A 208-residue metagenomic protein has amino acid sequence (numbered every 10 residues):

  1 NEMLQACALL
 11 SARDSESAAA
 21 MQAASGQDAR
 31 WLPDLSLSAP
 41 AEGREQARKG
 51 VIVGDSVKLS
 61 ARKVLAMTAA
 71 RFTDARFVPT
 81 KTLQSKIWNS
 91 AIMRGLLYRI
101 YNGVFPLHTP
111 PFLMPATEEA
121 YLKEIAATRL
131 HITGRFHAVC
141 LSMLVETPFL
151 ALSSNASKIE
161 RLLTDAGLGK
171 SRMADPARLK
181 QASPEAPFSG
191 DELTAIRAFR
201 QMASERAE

Functional and structural regions predicted by a protein language model:
N1-E208: Active-site anion-handling motifs in enzyme catalytic cores
